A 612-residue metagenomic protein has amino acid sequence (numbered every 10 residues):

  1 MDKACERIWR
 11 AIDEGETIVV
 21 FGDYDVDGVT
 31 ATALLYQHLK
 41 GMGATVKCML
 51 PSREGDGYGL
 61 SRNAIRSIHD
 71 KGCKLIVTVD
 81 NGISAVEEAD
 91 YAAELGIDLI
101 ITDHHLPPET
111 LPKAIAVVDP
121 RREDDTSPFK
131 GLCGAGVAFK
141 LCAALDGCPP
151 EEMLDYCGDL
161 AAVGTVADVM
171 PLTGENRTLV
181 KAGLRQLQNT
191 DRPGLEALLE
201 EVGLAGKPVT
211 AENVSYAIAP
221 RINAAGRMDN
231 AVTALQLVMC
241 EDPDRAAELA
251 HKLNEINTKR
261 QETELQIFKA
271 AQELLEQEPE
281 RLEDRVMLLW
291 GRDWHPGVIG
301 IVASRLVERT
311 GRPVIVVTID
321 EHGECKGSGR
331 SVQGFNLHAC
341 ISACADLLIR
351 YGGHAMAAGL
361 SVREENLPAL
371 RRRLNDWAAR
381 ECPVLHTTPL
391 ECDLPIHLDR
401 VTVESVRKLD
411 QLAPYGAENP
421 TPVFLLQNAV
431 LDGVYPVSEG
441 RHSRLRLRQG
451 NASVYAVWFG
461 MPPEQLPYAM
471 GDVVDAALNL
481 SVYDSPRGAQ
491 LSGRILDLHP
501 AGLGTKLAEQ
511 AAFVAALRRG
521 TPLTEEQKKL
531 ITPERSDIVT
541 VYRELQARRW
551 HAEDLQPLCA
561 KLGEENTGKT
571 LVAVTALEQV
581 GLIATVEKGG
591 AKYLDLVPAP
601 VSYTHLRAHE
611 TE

Functional and structural regions predicted by a protein language model:
M1-K74, L95-G96, D146-N366, V437: Hydrophobic helix-and-loop "lid/oligomerization" segment in the mid-to-C-terminal part of catalytic domains
E14, P243-L249, E255-L289, S342-R607: Mid-to-C-terminal polyanion-binding domains and interfaces
D25, G82-S84, L106, R122-E123 (+15 more regions): Short, glycine-/Ser/Thr-/acidic-enriched flexible segments
V29-T30, E87, G174, R227-N230 (+7 more regions): Short helix/loop capping segments that flank catalytic or ligand/cofactor-binding pockets
L34, K113-P150, L154-V166: Short alpha-helices
R53-E94, D98-I101, L106-K130: Hydrophobic, small-residue-rich alpha-helical packing segments that form membrane-like cores
G136, G300, S304, A476: Short alpha-helical basic/polar micro-motif
A608-E612: A short, hydrophobic C-terminal helix/tail in secreted or cell-surface proteins
